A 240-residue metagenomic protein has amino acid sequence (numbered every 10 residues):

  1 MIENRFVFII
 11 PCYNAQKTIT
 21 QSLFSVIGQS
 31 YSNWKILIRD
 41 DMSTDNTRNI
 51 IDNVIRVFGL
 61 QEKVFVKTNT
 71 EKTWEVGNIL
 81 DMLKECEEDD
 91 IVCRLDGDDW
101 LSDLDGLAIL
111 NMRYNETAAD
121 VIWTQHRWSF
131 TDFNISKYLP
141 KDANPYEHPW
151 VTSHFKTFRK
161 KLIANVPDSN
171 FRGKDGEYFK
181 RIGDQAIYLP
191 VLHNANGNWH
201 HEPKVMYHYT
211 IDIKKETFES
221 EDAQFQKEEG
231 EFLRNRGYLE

Functional and structural regions predicted by a protein language model:
M1-L239: Nucleotide-sugar donor-binding/catalytic module of glycosyltransferases that assemble extracellular/cell-envelope
